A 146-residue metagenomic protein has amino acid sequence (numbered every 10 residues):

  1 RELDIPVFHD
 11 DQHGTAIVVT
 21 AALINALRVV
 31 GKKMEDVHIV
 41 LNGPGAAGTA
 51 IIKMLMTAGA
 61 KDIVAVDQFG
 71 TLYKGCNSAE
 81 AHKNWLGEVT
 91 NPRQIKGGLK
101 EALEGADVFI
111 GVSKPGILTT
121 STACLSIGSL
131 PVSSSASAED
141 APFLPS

Functional and structural regions predicted by a protein language model:
R1-D11: Phosphate/diphosphate ligand-binding glycine-rich loop within oxidoreductases
E2, A79-H82, L118: Short secondary-structure boundary/capping segments
F8, V19, V40, V132-S135: Structural detector of well-ordered beta-strand residues that form the stable sheet scaffold of enzyme domains
Q12-H13, I17-I110: Glycine-rich phosphate/diphosphate-binding loop of Rossmann-like nucleotide-binding domains
D67-G70, G116, A138: Glycine-rich beta-alpha junction loops
L103-E104, S113-L125: Rossmann-fold NAD(P) dinucleotide-binding segment
S121-S137, S146: Low-acidity, Ser/Thr- and Arg-rich intrinsically disordered low-complexity segments
